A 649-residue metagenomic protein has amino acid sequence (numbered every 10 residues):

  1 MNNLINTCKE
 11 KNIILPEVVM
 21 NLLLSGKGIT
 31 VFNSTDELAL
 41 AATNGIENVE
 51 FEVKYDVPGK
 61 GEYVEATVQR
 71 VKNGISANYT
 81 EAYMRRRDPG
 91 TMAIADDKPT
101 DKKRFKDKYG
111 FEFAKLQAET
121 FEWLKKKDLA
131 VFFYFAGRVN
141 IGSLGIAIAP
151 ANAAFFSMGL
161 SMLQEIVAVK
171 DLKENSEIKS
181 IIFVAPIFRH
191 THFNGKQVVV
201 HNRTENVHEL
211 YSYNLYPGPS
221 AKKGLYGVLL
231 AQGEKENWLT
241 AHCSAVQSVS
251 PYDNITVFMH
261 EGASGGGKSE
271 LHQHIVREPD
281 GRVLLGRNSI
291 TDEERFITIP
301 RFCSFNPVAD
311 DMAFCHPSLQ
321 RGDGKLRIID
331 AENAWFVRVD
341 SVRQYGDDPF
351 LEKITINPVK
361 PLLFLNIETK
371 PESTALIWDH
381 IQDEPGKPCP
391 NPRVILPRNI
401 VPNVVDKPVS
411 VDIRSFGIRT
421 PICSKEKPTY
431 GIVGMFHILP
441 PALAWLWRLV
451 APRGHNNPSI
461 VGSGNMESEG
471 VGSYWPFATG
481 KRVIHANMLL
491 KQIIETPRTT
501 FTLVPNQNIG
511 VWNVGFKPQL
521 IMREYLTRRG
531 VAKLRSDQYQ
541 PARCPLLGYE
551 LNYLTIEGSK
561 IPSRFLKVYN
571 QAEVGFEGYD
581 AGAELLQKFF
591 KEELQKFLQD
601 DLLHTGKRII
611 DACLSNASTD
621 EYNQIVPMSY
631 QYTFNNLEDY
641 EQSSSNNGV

Functional and structural regions predicted by a protein language model:
M1-P219: Long, basic/Gly/Ser/Thr-rich N-terminal segments that mediate initial subcellular attachment or targeting
N2-V64, R338-V649: Conserved NTP phosphate-binding and transfer environment spanning the P-loop NTPase/kinase superfamily
S143-A147, H272, S318-G322, S341 (+1 more regions): Short acidic, glycine/serine/threonine-rich loops at helix termini
G218-P251: N-terminal pre-Walker A segment at the start of P-loop NTPase domains
D253-V283: Glycine-rich phosphate-binding P-loop
V257-M259, G322-F336, K517-T527: Conserved, well-ordered active-site substructure
G266-S269, P279-G281, F314-P317, W335-R338 (+1 more regions): Flexible loop/turn segments at secondary-structure boundaries
L284-L285, S289-I381: Conserved nucleotide-sensing/catalytic segment adjacent to the nucleotide-binding pocket in NTP-handling enzymes
